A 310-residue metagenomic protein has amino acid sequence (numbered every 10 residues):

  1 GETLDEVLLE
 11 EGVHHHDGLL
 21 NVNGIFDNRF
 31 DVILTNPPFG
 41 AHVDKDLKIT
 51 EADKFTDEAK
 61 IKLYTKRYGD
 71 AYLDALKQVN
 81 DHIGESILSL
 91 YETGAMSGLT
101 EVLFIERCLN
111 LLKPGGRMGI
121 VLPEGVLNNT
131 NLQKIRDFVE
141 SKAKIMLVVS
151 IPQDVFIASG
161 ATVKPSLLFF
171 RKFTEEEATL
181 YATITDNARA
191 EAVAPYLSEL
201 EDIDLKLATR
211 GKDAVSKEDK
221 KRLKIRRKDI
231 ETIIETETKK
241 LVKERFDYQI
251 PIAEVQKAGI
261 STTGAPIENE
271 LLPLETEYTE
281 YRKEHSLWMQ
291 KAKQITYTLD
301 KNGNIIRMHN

Functional and structural regions predicted by a protein language model:
G1-I25: S-adenosyl-L-methionine
D27-R29, L34, G40-N310: Accessory (non-catalytic) regions of SAM-dependent nucleic-acid methyltransferases and partner specificity/recognition
